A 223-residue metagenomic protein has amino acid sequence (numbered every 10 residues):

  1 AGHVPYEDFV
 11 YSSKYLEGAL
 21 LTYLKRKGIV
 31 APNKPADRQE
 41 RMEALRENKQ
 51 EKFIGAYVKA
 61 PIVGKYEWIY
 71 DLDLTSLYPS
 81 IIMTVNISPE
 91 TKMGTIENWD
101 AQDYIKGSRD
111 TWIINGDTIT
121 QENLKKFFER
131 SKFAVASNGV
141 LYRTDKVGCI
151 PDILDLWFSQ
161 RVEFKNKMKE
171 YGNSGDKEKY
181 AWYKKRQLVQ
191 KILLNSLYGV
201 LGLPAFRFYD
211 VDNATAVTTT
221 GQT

Functional and structural regions predicted by a protein language model:
A1-P89, T95, D176-G221: Common nucleic-acid-contacting/processivity interface regions adjacent to the catalytic cores of nucleic-acid enzymes
L74, S88, N98-T223: Conserved catalytic core of nucleic-acid polymerases
